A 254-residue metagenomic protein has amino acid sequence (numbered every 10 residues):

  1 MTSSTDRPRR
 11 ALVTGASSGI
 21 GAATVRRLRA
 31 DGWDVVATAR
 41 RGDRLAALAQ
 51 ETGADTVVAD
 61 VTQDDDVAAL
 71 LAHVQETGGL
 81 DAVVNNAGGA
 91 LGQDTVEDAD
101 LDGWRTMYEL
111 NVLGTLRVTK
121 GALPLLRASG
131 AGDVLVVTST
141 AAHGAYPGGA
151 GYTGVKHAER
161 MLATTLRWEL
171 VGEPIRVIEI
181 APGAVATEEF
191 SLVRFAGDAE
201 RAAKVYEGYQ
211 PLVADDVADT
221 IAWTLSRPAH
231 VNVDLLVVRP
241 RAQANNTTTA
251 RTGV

Functional and structural regions predicted by a protein language model:
S17-S18: Conserved glycine-rich cofactor-binding loop
A59-A69, L101: The beta1-alpha1 cofactor-binding region of Rossmann-like NAD(H)/NADP(H)-dependent oxidoreductases
D94-V96, G103-R105: Substrate-binding pocket helix/loop in short-chain dehydrogenase/reductase
T119, V155-A158: Active-site helix of classical SDR
P124, W168-V171: Alpha-helical segment proximal to the catalytic Tyr-Lys
S139: Residue(s) in the substrate-gating loop at a strand-loop-helix junction that position the organic substrate next
E179-I180, A199-T247, R251: C-terminal helical subdomain
